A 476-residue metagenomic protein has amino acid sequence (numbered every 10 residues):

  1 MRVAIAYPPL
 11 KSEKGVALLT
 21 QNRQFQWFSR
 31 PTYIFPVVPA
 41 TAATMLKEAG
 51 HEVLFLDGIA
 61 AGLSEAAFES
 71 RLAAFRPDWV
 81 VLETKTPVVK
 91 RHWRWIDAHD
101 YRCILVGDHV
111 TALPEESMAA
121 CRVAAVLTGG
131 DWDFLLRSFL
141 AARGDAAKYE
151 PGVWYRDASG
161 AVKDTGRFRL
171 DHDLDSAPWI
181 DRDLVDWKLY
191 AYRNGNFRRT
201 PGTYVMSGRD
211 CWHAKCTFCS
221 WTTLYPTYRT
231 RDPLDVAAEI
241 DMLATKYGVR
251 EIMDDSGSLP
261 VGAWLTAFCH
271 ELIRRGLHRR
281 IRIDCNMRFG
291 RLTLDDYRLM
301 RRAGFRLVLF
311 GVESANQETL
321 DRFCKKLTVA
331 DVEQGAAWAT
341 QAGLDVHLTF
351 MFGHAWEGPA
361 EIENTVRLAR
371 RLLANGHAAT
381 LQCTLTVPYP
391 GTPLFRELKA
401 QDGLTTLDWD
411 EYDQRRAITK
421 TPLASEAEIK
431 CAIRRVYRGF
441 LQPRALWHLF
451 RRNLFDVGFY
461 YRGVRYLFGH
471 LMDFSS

Functional and structural regions predicted by a protein language model:
R2-I5, E69-L72, D78, T392-F395 (+1 more regions): Radical SAM enzyme core and accessory elements
V3-P31: Short glycine-rich His-centered loop
E13-V16, P114, G262-A263, E318 (+4 more regions): Flexible glycine/acidic-rich beta-alpha junction loops that bind and position SAM and/or redox cofactors in anaerobic
V38-L46, E52-L170, G391: Glycine-rich beta-alpha loop elements in corrinoid/cobalamin-binding modules across cobalamin-dependent enzymes
L56-I59, T223, F350-F352, L385: Residue-level recognition of beta-strand->loop/alpha-helix junctions
A98-Y101, G144, I273-R280, L373-H377: Short helix-capping segments at alpha-helix termini
E115-A120, D296, W356-R371: Catalytic cores of alpha/beta
D175, I180-H347, F352-H354, R367: Radical SAM [4Fe-4S] cluster-binding motif and immediate context
